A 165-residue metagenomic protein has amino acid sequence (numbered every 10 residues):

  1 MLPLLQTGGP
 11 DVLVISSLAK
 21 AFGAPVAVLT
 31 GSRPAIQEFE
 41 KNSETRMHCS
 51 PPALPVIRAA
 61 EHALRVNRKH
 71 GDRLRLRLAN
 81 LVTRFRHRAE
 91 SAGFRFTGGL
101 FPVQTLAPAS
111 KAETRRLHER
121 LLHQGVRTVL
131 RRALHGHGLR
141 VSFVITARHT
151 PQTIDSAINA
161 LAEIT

Functional and structural regions predicted by a protein language model:
L5-E38: Active-site PLP attachment segment
I15, A92-F94, G125-A133: A short linear hydrophobic-aromatic micro-motif
P25-V26, N42-P52: A short glycine-threonine-serine/GTX helix/turn-capping micro-motif
R33, A53, R132-L134: Short, ordered loop/turn segments at secondary-structure junctions
E38-F39, L117, T153-A157: Hydrophobic side chains in well-ordered alpha-helices
P51-H70, R77, L81, E90: Structural motif of enzymes handling amino- and sulfur-group chemistry
D72-R86, E90-Q124, L139-A147: Conserved PLP-binding catalytic core of the aspartate aminotransferase-like
Q124, L134-T165: PLP-dependent enzyme catalytic core of the Aspartate aminotransferase-like
